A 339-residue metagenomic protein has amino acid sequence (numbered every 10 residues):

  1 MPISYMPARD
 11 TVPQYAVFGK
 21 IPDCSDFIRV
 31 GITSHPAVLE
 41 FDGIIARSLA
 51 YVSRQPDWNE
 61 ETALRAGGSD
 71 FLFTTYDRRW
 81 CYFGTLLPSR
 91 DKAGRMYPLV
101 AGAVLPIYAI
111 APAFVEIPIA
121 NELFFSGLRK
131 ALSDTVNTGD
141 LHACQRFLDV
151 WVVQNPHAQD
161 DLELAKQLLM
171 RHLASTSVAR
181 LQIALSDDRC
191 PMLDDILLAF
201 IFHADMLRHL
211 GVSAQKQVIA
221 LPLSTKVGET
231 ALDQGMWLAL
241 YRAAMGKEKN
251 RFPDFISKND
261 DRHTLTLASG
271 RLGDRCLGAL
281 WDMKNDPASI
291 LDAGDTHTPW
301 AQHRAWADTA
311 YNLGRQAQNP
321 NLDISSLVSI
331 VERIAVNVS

Functional and structural regions predicted by a protein language model:
P2-Y5, Y15-I21, F27-I28, D77-S339: Long protein-protein interaction modules used by eukaryotic assembly/scaffold proteins
D10-D70: N-terminal ordered "arm"
F71-T75: Short beta-strand segments that buttress and anchor functional surface loops
